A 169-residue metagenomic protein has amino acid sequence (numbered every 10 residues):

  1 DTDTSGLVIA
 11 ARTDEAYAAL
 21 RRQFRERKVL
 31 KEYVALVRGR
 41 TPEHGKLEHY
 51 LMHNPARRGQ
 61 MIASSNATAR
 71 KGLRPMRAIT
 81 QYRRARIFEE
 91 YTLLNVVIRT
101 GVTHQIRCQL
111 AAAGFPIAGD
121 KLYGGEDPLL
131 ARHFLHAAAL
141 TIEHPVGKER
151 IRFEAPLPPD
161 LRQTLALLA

Functional and structural regions predicted by a protein language model:
T2-A169: RNA pseudouridine synthases
